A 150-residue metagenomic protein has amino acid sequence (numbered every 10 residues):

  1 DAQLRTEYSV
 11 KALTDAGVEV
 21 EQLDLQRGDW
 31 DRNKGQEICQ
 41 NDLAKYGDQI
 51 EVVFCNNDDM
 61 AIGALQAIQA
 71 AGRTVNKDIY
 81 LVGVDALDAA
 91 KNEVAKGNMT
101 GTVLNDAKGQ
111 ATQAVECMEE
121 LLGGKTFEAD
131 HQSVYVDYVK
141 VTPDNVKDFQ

Functional and structural regions predicted by a protein language model:
D1, K11-A16, D106-Q150: Hinge/cleft segment of the Venus flytrap/periplasmic-binding protein
D1-A12, V20-E21, R27-N33, A111: Extracytoplasmic ligand-binding site segments that recognize negatively charged/polar headgroups
E7-G17, L65, Q69, A95 (+1 more regions): Class I S-adenosyl-L-methionine
S9, D24, G28-N92: Hydrophobic alpha-helical
Q22-L25, L81, T102, K140: Conserved beta-strand scaffold positions in the cores of enzyme catalytic domains, especially in NTP/NDP-utilizing
L25, K96-K108: Short beta-strand elements at the ligand-binding edges of bilobed clamshell
D85-T100, V139-V141: Flexible loop/hinge segments that line or gate small-molecule binding clefts
